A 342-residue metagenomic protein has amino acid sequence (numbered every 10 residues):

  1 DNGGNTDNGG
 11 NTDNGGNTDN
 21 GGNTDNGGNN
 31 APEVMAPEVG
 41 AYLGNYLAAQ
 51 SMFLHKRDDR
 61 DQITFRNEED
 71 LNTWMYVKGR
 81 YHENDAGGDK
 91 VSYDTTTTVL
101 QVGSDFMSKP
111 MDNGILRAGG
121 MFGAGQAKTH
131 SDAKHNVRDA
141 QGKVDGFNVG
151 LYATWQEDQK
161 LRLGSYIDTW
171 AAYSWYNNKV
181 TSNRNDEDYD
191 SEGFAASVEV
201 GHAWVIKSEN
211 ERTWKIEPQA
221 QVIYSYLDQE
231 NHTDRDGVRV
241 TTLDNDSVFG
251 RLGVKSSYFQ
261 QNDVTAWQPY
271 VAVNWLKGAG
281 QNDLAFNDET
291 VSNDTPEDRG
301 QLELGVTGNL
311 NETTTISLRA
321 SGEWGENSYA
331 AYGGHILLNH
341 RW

Functional and structural regions predicted by a protein language model:
D1-G40: Extracellular/surface-exposed low-complexity segments
G27-S208, A320-S321, E326, G333: Outer membrane beta-barrel translocator domains of Type V secretion systems
N67-E69, S108-D112, E157-L161, W204-N210 (+6 more regions): Outer-membrane beta-barrel strand-turn architecture
P110, F147-G150, R239-W342: Outer membrane beta-barrel transmembrane domains
G123-H130, K134-H135, A172-K179, N183-N185 (+9 more regions): Outer-membrane beta-barrel domain signature
L163-S165, Q221, T313-T314, H335: A general secondary-structure boundary signal
Y189-V205, E209-D283: Detector for outer-membrane/organellar transmembrane beta-barrel domains, recognizing the amphipathic beta-strand
